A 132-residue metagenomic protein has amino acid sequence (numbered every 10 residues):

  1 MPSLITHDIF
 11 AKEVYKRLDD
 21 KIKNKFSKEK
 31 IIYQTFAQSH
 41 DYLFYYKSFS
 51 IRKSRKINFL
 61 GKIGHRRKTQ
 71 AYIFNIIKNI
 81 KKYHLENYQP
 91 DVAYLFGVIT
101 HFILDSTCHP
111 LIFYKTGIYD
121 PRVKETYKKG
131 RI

Functional and structural regions predicted by a protein language model:
M1-A93, L111-I132: N-terminal, motif-rich segments that launch catalysis or mediate targeting to/interaction with membranes, typified by
L43, T100, L104, C108: Short active-site segment of divalent metal-dependent hydrolases/proteases that encodes the spacing between
A93-T100: Beta-strand elements within well-structured catalytic alpha/beta cores of enzymes that handle phosphate/sulfate esters
